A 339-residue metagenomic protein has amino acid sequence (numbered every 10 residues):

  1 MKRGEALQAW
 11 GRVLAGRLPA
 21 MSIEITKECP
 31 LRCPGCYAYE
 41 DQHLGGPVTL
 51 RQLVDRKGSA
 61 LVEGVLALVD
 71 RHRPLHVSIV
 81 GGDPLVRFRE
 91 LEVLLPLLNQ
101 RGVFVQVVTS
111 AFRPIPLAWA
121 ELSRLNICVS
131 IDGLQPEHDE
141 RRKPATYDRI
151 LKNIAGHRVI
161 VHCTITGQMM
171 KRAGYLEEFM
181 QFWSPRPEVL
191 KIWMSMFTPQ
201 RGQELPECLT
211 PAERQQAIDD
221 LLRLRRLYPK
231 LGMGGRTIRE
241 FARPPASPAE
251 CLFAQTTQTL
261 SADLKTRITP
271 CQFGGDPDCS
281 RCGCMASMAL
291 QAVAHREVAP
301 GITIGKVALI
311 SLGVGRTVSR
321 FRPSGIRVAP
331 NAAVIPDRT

Functional and structural regions predicted by a protein language model:
M1-A118, I310: Conserved alpha-helical substructure of the radical SAM core
M1-L18, A249-R267: Short, charged low-complexity linear segments at domain edges
R17-P19, P248, L260-T339: Flexible mid-to-C-terminal extensions adjoining Fe-S/redox cofactors in radical SAM and related proteins
I23, K27-P30, P245, F273-D276: Processing junctions and N-termini across compartments
E28-E40, E250, P277-A286: Local cysteine-cluster metal-coordination motifs and their immediate loop/turn environment, predominantly Fe-S cluster
E40, G81, I131, M196 (+1 more regions): Residues that line or immediately flank small-molecule/substrate-binding pockets and catalytic motifs
V48-T49, D70, R101, S123-A254 (+4 more regions): Radical SAM enzyme [4Fe-4S]-AdoMet core and its adjacent flexible, acidic and glycine-rich loops/tails across
